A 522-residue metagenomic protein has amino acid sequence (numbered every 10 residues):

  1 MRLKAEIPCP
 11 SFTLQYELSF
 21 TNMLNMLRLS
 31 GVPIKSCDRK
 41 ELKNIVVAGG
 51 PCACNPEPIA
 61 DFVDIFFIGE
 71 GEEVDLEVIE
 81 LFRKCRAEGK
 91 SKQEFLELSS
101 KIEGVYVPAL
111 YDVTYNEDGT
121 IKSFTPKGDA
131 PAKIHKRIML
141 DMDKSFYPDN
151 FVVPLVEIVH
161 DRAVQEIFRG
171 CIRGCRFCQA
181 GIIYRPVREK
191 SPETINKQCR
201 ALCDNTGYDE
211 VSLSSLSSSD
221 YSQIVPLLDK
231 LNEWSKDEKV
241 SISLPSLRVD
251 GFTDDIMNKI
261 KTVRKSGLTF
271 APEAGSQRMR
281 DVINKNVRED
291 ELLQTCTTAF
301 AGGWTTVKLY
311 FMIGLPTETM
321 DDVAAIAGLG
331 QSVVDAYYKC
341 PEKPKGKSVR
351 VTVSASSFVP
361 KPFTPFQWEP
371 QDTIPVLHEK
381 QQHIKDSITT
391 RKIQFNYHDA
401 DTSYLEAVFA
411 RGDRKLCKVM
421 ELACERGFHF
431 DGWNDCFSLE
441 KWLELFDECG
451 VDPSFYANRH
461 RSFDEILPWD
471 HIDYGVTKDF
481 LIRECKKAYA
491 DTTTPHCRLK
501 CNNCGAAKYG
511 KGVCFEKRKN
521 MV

Functional and structural regions predicted by a protein language model:
R2-T125, P365-D413, E421-D435: Glycine-rich beta-alpha loop elements in corrinoid/cobalamin-binding modules across cobalamin-dependent enzymes
C9, L18, A201-T352, S356 (+1 more regions): Conserved SAM/AdoMet-binding glycine-rich loop
L27, D61-F66, F82-K84, I182 (+7 more regions): Short secondary-structure boundary/capping segments
P58, D112-N116, S222, F252-I256 (+6 more regions): Flexible glycine/acidic-rich beta-alpha junction loops that bind and position SAM and/or redox cofactors in anaerobic
P108, T114, D118-V164, G475-K487 (+1 more regions): N-terminal [4Fe-4S]-dependent radical SAM core
V153-F177, C203, L244, S357-V359: N-terminal pre-triad scaffold of radical SAM enzymes
E166-I182, P495-G510: Local cysteine-cluster metal-coordination motifs and their immediate loop/turn environment, predominantly Fe-S cluster
T389-V522: Radical SAM enzyme core and accessory elements
